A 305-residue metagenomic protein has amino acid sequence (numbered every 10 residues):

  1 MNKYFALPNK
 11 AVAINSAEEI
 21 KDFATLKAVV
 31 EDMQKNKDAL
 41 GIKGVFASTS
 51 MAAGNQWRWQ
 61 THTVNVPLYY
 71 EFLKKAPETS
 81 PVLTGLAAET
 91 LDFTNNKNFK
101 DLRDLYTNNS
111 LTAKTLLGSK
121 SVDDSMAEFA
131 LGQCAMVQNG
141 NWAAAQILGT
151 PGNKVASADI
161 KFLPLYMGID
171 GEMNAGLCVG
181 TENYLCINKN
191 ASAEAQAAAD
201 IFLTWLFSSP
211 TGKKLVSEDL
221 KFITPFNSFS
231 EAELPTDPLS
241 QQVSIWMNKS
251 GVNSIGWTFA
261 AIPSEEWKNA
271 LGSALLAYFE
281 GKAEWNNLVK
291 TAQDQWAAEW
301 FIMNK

Functional and structural regions predicted by a protein language model:
M1-K27, E31, S50-T84, N174-N188 (+1 more regions): Periplasmic solute-binding protein
A11-E18, T90-L91, D104-K120, Q133 (+1 more regions): A local structural motif
V12, P151-K221: Extracytoplasmic/periplasmic substrate-recognition and gating elements
K21-L26, L116-L131: Short helix-initiation/N-cap motifs at beta->coil->alpha
K27-Q34, K75-S119: Glycine-centered hinge/linker elements that transmit conformational signals in sensory and ligand-binding systems
L40-G44, L131-N139: Alpha-to-beta junction loops
A88, K213, A232-L234, K249-K305: Conserved C-terminal helix/tail region of periplasmic/extracytoplasmic solute-binding proteins
V122, N139-I147, T181-N183: Beta->alpha turn/N-cap motifs
